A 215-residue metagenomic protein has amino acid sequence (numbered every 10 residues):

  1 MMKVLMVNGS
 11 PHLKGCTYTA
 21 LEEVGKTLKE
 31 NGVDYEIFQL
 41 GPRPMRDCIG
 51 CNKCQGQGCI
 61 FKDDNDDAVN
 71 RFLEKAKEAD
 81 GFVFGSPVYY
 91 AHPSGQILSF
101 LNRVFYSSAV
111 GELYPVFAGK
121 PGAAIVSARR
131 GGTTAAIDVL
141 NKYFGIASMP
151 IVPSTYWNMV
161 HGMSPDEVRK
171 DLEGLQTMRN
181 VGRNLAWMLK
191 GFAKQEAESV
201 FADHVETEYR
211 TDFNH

Functional and structural regions predicted by a protein language model:
M1-L113, R169-H215: N-terminal beta1-alpha1-beta2 submodule of the flavodoxin-like/Rossmannoid cofactor-binding fold
P44-D47, G131-G132, S164: A short beta-to-alpha transition loop/helix N-cap that caps and shapes the active-site region
G85-V88, A124, A128, D166: Conserved short-loop catalytic and cofactor-binding motifs
G95-Q96, A109-N158, E173-T177: Short, glycine-/small-residue-rich phosphate/pyrophosphate-handling segment
P121-A124, Y143-F144, M163, V181 (+1 more regions): Short alpha-helical linear motifs
H161-K170: Inter-lobe coupling/hinge region of RecA-like P-loop helicase motors
